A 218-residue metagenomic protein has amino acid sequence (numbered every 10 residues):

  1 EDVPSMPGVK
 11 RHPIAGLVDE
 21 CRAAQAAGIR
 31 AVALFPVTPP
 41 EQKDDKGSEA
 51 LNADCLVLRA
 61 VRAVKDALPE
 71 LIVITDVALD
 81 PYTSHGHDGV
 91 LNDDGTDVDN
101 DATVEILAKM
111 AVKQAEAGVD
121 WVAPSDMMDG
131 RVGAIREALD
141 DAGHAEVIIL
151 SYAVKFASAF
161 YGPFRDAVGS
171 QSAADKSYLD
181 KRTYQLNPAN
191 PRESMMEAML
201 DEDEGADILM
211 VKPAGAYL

Functional and structural regions predicted by a protein language model:
E1-L218: Alpha/beta enzyme core
